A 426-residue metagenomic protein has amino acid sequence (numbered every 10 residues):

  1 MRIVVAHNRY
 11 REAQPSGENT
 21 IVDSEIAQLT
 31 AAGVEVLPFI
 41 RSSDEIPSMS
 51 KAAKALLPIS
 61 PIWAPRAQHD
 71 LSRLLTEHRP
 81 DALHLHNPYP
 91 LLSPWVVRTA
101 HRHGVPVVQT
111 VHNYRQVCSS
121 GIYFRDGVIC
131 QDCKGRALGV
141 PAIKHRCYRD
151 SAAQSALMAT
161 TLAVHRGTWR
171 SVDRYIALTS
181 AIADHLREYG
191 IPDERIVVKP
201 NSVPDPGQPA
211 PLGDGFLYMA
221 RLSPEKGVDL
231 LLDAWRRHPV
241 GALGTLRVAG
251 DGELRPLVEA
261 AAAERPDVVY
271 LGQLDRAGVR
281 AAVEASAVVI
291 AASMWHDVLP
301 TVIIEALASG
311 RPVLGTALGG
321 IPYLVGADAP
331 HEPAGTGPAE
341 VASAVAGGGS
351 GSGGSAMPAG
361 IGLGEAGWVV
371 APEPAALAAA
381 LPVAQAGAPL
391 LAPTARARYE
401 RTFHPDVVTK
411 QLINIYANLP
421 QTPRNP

Functional and structural regions predicted by a protein language model:
T20, D214, Y218-R237, E253-L257: A conserved mid-protein helix/loop that constitutes part of the nucleotide-sugar donor-binding site
L75, Q273-L274, A282-S286: Short alpha-helical donor nucleotide-sugar binding micro-motif in glycosyltransferases
Q116, Q131, G135-G207: Donor nucleotide-sugar binding/catalytic pocket of nucleotide-sugar-dependent glycosyltransferases
P256-G278: Nucleotide-activated donor-binding/catalytic signature segment of Leloir-type glycosyltransferases, i.e., the conserved
R280, I303-A308, G319-G326: Short alpha-helical segment that forms part of, or immediately flanks, the ligand-binding pocket in carbohydrate-active
P312-G315: Short hydrophobic beta-strand element within catalytic cores of glycosyltransferases and related nucleotide-activated
P322-V383: Change "using UDP/GDP/dTDP sugars" to "using nucleotide sugars
P389-T402, Q411: A short, well-ordered alpha-helix in the C-terminal region of glycosyltransferases
